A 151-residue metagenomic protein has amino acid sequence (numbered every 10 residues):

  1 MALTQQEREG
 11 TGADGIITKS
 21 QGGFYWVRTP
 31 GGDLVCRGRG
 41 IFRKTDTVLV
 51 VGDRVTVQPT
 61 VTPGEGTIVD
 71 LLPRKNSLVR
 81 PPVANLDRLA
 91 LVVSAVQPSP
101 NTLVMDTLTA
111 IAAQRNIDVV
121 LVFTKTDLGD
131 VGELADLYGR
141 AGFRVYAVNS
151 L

Functional and structural regions predicted by a protein language model:
M1-T102: N-terminal accessory targeting/assembly segments
T29, F123-T124: Glycine-rich, histidine-containing beta strand-loop boundary motifs that form or position
G52, A112, T124: Residue-level signal for inorganic ion chemistry
P81-A84, A113-R115, G139: Conserved catalytic network of the ASCE P-loop NTPase/AAA+ motor domain
L91, L121-F123: Structural beta-sheet core signal
L103-A113: Histidine-anchored nucleotide/phosphate-binding helix
Q114, D118, R144: Residue-level detector of anion-binding/catalytic polar loops
K125-L151: Canonical P-loop GTPase G-domain recognition
